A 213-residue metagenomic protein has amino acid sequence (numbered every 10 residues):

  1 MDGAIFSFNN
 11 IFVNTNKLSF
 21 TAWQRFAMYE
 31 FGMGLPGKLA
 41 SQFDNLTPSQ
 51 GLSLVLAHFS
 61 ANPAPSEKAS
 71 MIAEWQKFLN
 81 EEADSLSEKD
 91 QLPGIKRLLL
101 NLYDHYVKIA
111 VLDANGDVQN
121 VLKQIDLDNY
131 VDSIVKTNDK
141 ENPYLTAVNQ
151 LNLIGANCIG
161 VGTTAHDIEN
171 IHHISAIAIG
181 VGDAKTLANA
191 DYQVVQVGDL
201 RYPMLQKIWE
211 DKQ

Functional and structural regions predicted by a protein language model:
M1, Y103, G116-Q213: Asp-based, Mg2+/Mn2+-dependent phosphohydrolase catalytic module
D2-P93: N-terminal helical cap/lid subdomain that shapes the substrate entry/recognition surface in HAD-like hydrolases
N10, F31, K108, Q124 (+1 more regions): Surface-exposed, interaction-prone regions with an acidic/low-complexity signature
F12, V111, G160: Conserved SAM-binding loop
L18, F43, T47, D90-G94 (+4 more regions): Short beta->alpha linker loops
A57, A61, E81, N101-D104 (+2 more regions): Secondary-structure boundary motif
N80-V111, Q119: Short, acidic loop-to-helix structural element flanking the phosphoryl-transfer center in phosphate-processing enzymes
